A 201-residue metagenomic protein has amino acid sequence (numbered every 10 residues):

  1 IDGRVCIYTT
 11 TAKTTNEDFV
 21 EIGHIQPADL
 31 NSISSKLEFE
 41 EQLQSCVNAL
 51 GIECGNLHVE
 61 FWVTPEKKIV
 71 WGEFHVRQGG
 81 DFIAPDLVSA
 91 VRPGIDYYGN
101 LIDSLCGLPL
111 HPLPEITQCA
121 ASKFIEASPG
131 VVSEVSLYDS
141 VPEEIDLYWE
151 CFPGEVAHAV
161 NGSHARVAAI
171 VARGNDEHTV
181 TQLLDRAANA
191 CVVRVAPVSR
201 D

Functional and structural regions predicted by a protein language model:
I1-I69, Q78: Internal nucleotide-binding/catalytic subdomain
N16-D18, G80-F82, G130-S133, H178: Residue-level signal for secondary-structure boundary sites
E17-I22, D81-P85, V192-V193: A short, polar/proline- and glycine-enriched secondary-structure boundary/capping micro-motif
Q26-D29, A90-R92, S133-V135, S199-D201: Juxtamembrane/interface motifs at transmembrane-helix termini
S32, K36-F39, G94, S163 (+1 more regions): Generic structural signal for well-ordered, non-membrane alpha-helical segments in soluble metabolic enzymes
E38-V59, P65, H75-G130: Active-site "cap" helix and flanking loop/linker of ATP-utilizing ligase/carboxylase catalytic domains
I102-D201: Peripheral (often C-terminal) accessory segments that flank ATP-dependent C-N-forming ligase machineries
